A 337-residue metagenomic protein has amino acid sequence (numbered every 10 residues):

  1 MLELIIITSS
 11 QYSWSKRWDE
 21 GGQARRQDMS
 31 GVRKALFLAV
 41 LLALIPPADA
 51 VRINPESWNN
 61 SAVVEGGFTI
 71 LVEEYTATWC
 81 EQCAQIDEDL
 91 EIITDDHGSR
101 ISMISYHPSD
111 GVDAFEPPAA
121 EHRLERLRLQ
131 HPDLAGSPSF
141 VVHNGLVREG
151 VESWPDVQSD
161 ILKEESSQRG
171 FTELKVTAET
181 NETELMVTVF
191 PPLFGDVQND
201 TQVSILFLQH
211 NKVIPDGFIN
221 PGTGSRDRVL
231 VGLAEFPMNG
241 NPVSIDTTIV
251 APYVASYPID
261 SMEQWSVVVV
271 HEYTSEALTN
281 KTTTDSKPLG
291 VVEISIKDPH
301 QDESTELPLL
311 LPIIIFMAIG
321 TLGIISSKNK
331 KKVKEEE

Functional and structural regions predicted by a protein language model:
M1-N59, V63, C80, D302-E337: Secretory targeting signatures
W58-S109: Local sequence-structure signature of Cys/Sec-based thiol-disulfide redox active-site neighborhoods
G67, G98, A135-S137, D200: Extracytoplasmic
C83-A84, V112-E116, E149-E152: Extracytoplasmic/secreted cell-surface and envelope-processing proteins
E91-I92, G111-R123: Non-globular, low-confidence helical/coil segments that flank catalytic cores
P118-D133, V157-E336: Short, conserved sequence motifs used for protein processing/export or organelle targeting and for catalysis
R128-G136, G145-S153: Thiol/disulfide oxidoreductase modules built on the thioredoxin-like
